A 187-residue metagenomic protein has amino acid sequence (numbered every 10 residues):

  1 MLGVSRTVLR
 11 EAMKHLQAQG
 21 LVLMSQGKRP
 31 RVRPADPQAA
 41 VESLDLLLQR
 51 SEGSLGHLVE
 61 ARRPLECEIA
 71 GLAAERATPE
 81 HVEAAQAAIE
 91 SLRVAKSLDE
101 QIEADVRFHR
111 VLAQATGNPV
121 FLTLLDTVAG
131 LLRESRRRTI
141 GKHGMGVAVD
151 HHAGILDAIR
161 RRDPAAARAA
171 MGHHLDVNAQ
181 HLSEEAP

Functional and structural regions predicted by a protein language model:
M1-A61, G71, P187: Short linear motifs at protein or domain termini
A39-V41, L47-Q49, V82, H109 (+1 more regions): General N-terminal targeting signals
L58-R137, V149-G154, A166-Q180: Conserved amphipathic alpha-helical segments that form helical-bundle/coiled-coil interaction surfaces
